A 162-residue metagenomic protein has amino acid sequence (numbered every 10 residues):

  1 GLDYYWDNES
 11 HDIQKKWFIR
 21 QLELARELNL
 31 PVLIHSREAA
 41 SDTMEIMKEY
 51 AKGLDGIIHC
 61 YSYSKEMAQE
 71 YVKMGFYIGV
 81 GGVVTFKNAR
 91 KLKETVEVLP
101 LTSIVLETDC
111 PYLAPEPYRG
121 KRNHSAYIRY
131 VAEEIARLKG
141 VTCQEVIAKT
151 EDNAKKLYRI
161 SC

Functional and structural regions predicted by a protein language model:
G1-M74, E94, L99, Y118-A126 (+2 more regions): Divalent metal-binding pocket/active-site signature
L24, Y127-C162: Mid-to-C-terminal alpha-helical segments outside catalytic/metal-binding sites
V32-I34, I57-I58, G79-G81, V105-T108: Active-site neighborhood of phospho(di)ester-bond hydrolases with catalytic His/Asp-centered motifs
S62, G82-F86, C110-P111: Short, acidic/turn-prone active-site loops that include or flank metal/cofactor- and phosphate-binding residues
G79-E94: Active-site glycine- and acidic-residue-rich loops that bind and position anionic ligands or nucleotide-like cofactors
L101, P115, A136, G140: Short, conserved catalytic or interaction motifs in soluble domains
T102-H124: Short acidic/histidine-rich active-site segments
